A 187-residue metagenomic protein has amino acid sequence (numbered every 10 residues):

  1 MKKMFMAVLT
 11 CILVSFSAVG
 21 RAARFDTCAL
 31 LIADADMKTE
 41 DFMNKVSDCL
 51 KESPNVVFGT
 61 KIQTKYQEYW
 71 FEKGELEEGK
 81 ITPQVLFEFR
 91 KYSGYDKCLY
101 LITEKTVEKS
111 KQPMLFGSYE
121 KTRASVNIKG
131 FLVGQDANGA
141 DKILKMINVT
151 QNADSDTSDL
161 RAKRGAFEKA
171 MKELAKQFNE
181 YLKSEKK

Functional and structural regions predicted by a protein language model:
M1-M4: Positively charged n-region of N-terminal signal peptides that target proteins for export
A7-S15: Bacterial N-terminal signal peptides
F16-A22: Sec/Tat signal peptide C-region and signal peptidase I cleavage site
A22-D26, Y92, E108, E120-K187: C-terminal/domain-edge helix-coil "capping" segments
F25-C28, A33-K105, Q135, I143-L144 (+1 more regions): N-terminal segment of the mature soluble domain
Q112-G117: Outer-membrane beta-barrel translocator domains and adjoining extracellular loop/strand segments of Gram-negative
